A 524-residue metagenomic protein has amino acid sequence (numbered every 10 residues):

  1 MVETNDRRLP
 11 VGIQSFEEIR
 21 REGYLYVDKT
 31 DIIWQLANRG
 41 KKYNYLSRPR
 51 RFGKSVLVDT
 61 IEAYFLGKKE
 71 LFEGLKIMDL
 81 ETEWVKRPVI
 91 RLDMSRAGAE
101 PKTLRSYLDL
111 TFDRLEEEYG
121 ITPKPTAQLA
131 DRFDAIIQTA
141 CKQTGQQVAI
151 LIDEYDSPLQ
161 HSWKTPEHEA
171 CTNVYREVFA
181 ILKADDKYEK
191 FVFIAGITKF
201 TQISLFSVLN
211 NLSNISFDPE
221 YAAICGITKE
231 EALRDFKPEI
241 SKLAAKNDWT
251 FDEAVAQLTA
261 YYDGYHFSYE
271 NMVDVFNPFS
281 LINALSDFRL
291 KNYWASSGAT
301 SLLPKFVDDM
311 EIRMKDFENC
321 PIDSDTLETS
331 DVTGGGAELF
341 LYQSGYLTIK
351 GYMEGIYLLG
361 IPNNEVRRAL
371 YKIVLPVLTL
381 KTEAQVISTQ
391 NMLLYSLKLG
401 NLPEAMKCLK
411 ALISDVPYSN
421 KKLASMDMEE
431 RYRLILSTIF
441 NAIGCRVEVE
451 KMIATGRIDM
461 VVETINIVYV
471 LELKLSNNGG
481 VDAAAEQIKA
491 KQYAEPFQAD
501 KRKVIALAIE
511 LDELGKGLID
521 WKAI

Functional and structural regions predicted by a protein language model:
M1-M428, I443-C445: Phosphate-binding site recognition
A140-T144, N441-I465: Active-site metal-binding core of divalent-cation-utilizing nuclease and nuclease-like domains
A149, I467-L471, I505: Structural motif
E169-Y175, L475-A494: Mg2+/Mn2+-dependent nuclease catalytic core
V178-D185, L339-L347, S437-A442, Q487-L507: Metal-dependent nuclease catalytic cores in nucleic-acid-processing enzymes, especially RNase H-like/related
L436, M460-N477, K491: Conserved catalytic cores of phosphodiester-cleaving nucleases, focusing on short active-site segments
P496, R502-I524: Domain-level recognition of nuclease-like catalytic cores that cleave nucleotide substrates
